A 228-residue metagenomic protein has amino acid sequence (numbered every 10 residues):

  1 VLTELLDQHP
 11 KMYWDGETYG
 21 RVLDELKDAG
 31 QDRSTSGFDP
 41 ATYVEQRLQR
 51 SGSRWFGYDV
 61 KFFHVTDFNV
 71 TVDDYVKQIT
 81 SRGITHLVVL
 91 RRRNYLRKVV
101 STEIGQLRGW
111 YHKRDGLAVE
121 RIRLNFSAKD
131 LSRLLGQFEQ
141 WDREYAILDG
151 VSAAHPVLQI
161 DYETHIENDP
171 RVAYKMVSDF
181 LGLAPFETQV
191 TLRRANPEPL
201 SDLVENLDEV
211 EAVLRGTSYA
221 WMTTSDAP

Functional and structural regions predicted by a protein language model:
V1-E4, M222, P228: Charged, glycine-rich intrinsically disordered N-terminal tails and low-complexity linkers that flank
V1-G52, A195-L203: PAPS-dependent sulfotransferase catalytic core
D7, K11, I104-L107, G182 (+1 more regions): A generic structural signal for secondary-structure junctions that act as hinges or helix/strand caps at the edges
Y13, F56-Y58, H86-V89, L158-I160: Hydrophobic/aromatic beta-strand patches that form the interior of the parallel beta-sheet core in alpha/beta enzyme
G20-L26, L117-F126, D149-W221: The conserved 3'-phosphoadenosine-5'-phosphosulfate
R47-W55, T80-G83: Flexible, charged surface loops at secondary-structure boundaries
K61-A154, H165-F186: PAPS-dependent sulfotransferase catalytic domain
